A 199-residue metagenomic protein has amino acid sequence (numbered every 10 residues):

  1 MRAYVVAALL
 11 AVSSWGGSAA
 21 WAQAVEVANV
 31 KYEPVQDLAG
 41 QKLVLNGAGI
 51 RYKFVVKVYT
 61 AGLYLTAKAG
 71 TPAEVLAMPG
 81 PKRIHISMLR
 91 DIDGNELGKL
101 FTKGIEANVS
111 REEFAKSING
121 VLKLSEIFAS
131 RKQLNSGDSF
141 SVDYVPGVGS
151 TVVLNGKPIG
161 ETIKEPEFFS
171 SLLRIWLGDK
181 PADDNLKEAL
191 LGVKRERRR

Functional and structural regions predicted by a protein language model:
M1-Y4: Positively charged n-region of N-terminal signal peptides that target proteins for export
A7-G16: Bacterial N-terminal signal peptides
W21-R199: Terminal leader/tail segments of proteins
